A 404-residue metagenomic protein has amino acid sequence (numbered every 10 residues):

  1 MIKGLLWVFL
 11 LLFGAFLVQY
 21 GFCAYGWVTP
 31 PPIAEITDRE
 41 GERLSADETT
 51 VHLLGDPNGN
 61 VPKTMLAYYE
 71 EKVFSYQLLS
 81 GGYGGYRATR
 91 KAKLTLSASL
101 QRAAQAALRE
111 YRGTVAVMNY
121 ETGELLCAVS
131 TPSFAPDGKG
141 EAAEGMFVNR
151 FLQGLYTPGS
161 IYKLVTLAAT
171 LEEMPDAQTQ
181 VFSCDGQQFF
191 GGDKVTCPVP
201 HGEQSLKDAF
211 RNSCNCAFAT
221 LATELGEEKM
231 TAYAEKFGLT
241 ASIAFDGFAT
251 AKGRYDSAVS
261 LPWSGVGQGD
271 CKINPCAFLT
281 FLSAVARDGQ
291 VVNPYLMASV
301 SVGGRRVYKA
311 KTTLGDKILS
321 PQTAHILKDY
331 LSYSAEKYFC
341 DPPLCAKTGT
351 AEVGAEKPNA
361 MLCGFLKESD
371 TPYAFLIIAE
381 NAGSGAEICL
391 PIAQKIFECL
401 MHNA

Functional and structural regions predicted by a protein language model:
M1-A142, M146, L155, S160 (+4 more regions): Periplasmic/cell-envelope proteins involved in peptidoglycan metabolism and beta-lactam response
E121-F151, A168-N381, G385, H402: Beta-lactam-recognizing serine transpeptidase/beta-lactamase-like catalytic domain environment
